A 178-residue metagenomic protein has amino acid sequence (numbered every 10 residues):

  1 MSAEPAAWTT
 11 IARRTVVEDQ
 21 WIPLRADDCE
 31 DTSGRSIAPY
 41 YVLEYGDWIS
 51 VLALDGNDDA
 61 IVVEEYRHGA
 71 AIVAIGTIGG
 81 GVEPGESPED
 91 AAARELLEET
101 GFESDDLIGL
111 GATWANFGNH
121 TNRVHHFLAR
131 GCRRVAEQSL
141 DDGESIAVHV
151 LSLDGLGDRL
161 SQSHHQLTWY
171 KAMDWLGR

Functional and structural regions predicted by a protein language model:
S2-W8, V73, P84, T113 (+3 more regions): Nudix hydrolase/Nudix homology domain
A3-A7, L43-Y45, I49-R94, D142: Conserved Nudix-box catalytic region and its N-terminal flanking loop in Nudix hydrolases and closely related
T9, E103-L110: A short coil-to-beta-strand element that immediately follows conserved catalytic motifs
I11-S50, G56: Acidic, metal-coordinating catalytic segment for phosphate/diphosphate chemistry, firing primarily on the Nudix
T15-Q20, T113-V124: Acidic pyrophosphate-coordinating catalytic loop
R25-S33, F117-V135, H149: Active-site-adjacent beta-strand/loop module that shapes the phosphate/pyrophosphate-binding cleft
T32-G34, D55-N57, Y66, A129-R134 (+1 more regions): Short loop segments at secondary-structure junctions
G85-D90, E99-D106: Beta-rich strand-turn-strand
